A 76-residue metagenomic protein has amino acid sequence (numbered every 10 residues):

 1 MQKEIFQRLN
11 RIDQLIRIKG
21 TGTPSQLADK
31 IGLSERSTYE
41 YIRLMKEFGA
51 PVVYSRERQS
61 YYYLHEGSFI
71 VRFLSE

Functional and structural regions predicted by a protein language model:
M1-G22, F73-S75: Extreme N-terminal segment that seeds HTH/winged-HTH DNA-binding domains in transcriptional regulators
D29, K46: Alpha-helical residues within the helix-turn-helix
R36: Key DNA-contact positions within bacterial/archaeal DNA-binding proteins
V52-E66: Minor-groove-contacting beta-hairpin "wing" of winged helix-turn-helix DNA-binding domains
E66-E76: Conserved segment of winged-helix/HTH DNA-binding domains
